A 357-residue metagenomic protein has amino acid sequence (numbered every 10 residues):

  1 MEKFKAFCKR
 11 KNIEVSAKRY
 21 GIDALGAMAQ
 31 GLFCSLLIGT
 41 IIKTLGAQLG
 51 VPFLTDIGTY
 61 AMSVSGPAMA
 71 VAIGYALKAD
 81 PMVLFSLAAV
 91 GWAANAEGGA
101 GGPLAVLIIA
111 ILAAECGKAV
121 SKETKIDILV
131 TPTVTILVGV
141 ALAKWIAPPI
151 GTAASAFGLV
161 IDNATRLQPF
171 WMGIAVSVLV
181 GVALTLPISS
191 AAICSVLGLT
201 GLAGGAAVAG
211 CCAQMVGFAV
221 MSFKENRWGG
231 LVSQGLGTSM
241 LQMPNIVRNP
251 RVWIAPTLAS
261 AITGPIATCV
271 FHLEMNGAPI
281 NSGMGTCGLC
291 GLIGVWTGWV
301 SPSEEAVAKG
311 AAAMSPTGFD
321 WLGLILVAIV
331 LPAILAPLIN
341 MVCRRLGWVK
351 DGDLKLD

Functional and structural regions predicted by a protein language model:
M1-D357: Pore-lining transmembrane helices
